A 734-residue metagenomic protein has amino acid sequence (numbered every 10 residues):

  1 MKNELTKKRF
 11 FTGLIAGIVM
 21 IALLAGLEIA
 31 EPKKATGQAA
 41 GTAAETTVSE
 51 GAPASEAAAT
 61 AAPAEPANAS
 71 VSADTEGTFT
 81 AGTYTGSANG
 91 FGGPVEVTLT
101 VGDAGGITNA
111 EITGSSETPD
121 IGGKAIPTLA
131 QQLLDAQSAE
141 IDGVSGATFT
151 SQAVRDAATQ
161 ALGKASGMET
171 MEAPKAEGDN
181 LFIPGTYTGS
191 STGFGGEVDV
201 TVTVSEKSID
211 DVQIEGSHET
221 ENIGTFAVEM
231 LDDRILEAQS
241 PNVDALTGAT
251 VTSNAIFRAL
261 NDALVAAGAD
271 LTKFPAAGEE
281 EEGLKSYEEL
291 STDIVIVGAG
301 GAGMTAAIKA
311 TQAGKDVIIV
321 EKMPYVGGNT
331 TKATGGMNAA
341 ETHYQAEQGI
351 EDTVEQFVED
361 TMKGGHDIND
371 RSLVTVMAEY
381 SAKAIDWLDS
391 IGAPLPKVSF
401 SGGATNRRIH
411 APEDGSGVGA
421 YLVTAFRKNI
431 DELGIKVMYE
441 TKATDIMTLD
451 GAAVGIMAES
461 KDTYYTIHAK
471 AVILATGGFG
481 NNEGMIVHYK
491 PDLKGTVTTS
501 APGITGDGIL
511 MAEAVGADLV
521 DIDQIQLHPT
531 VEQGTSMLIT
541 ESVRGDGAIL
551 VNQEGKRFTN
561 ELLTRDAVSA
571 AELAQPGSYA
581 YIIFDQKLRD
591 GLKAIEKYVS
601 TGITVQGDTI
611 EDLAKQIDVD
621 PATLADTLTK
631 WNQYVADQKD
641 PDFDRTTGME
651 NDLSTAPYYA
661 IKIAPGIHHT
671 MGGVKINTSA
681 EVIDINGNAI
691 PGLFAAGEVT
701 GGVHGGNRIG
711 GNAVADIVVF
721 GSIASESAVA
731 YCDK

Functional and structural regions predicted by a protein language model:
R9, E31, G37, A73-E281: Active-site- and interface-proximal helix/loop "cap" or "latch" segments in soluble metabolic and energy-transducing
E289-I319, V729: N-terminal Rossmann-like FAD-binding beta1-loop-alpha1 element of flavoenzymes
E289-T292, S460-A471, A689: Core beta-strand elements of the Rossmann-like FAD/NAD(P) dinucleotide-binding domain in flavoenzyme oxidoreductases
Y325, N329-K436, E440-K442, A548-L562 (+1 more regions): Conserved N-terminal/central alpha/beta ligand/cofactor-binding core
D445, T623-N707: A glycine-rich dinucleotide-binding beta-alpha-beta segment and adjacent secondary-structure elements that constitute
S460, I467-V531, I723: Glycine-rich loop(s) and the adjacent beta-strand/alpha-helix scaffold that form part
G484-L510, I661, T700-C732: A conserved FAD-binding loop/helix module that cradles the flavin
I509-E513, A517-T623: An anion/pyrophosphate-binding glycine-rich loop and adjacent beta-alpha core in soluble alpha-beta enzymes
